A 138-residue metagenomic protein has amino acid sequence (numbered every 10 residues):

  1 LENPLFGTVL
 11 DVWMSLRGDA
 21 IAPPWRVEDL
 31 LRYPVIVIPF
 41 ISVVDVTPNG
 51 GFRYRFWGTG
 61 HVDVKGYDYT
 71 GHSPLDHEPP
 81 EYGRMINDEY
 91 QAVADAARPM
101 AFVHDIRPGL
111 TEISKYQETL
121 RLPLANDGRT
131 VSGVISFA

Functional and structural regions predicted by a protein language model:
L1-H77, R84-A138: Intrinsically disordered, low-complexity terminal regulatory regions
